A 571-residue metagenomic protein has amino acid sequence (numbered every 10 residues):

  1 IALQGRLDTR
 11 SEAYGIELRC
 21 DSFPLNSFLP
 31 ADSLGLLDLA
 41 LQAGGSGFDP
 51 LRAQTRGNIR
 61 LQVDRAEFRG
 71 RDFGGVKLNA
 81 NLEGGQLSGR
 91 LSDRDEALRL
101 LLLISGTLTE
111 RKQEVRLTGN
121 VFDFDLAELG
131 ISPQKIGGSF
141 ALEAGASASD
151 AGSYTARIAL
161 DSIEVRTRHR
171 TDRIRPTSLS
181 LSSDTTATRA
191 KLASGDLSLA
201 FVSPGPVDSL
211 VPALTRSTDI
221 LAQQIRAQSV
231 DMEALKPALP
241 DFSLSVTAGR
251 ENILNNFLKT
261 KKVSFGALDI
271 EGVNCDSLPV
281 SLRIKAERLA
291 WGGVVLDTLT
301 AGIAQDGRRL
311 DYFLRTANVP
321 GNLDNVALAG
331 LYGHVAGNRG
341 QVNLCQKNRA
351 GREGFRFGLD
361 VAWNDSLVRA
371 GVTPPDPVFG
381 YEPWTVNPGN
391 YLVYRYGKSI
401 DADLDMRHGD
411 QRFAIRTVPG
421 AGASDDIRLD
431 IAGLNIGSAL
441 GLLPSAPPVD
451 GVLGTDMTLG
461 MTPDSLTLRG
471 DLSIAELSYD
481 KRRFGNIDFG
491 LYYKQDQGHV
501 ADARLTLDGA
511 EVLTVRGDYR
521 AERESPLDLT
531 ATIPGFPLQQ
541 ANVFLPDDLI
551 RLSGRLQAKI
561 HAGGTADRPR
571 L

Functional and structural regions predicted by a protein language model:
I1-D456, T462-L571: Interface amphipathic segments
